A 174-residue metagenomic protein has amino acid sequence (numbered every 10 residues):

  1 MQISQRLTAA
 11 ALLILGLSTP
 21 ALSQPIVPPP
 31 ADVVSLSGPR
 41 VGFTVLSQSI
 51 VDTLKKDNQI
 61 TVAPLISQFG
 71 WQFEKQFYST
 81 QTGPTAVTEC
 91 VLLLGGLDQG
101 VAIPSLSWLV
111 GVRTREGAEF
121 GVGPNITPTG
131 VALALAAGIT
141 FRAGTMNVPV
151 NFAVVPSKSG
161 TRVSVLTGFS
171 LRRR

Functional and structural regions predicted by a protein language model:
M1-A31, R174: Cleavable N-terminal export/targeting peptides
S23-G70, S170-R172: Short glycine/proline- and aromatic-enriched beta-strand/turn motifs that initiate or cap beta-hairpins
Q24-S35, Y78-A86, G117, R142-V148 (+1 more regions): Short loop/turn motifs that connect adjacent beta-strands in outer-membrane beta-barrel proteins
A63-F69, A102-L106, T127-L133, M146 (+1 more regions): Residues that define the transmembrane beta-barrel architecture of outer-membrane proteins
W71-F73, W108-V110, L135-A137, V165-T167: Membrane-embedded beta-strands of outer-membrane beta-barrel proteins, especially the hydrophobic/small aromatic
K75-F77, V112, I139-F141, V154-P156 (+1 more regions): Residue-level signature of outer-membrane beta-barrel architecture
A86-G96, G117-P128, M146-P156: Transmembrane beta-strand segments that form the barrel wall of outer-membrane beta-barrel proteins
S159-R174: Outer-membrane beta-barrel "beta-signal"
